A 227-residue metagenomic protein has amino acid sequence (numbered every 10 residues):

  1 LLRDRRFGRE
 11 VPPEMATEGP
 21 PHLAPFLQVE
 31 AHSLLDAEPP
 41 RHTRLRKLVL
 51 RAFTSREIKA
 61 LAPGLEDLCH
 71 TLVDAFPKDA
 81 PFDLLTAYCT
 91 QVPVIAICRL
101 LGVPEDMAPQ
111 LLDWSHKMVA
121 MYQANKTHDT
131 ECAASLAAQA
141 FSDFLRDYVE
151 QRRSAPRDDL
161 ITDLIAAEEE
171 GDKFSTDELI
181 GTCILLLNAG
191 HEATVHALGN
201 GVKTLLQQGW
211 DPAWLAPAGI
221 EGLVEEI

Functional and structural regions predicted by a protein language model:
L1-I227: Cytochrome P450
